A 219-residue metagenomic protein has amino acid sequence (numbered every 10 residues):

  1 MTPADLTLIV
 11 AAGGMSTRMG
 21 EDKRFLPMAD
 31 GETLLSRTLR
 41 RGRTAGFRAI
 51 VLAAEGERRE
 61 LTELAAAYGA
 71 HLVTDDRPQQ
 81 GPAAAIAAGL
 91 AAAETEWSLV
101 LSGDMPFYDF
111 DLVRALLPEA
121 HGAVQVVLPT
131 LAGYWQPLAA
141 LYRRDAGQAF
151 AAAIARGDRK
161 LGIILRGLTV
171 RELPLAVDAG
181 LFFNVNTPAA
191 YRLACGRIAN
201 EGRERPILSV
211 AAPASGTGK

Functional and structural regions predicted by a protein language model:
T2-D158, I163-L181, P188-A189, C195-G202: Nucleotide and nucleotide-moiety/phosphate-recognizing core
R205: Cationic, low-complexity basic patches in intrinsically disordered or flexible, solvent-exposed regions
A214-T217: Short, intrinsically disordered C-terminal tails of secreted or membrane-associated proteins
